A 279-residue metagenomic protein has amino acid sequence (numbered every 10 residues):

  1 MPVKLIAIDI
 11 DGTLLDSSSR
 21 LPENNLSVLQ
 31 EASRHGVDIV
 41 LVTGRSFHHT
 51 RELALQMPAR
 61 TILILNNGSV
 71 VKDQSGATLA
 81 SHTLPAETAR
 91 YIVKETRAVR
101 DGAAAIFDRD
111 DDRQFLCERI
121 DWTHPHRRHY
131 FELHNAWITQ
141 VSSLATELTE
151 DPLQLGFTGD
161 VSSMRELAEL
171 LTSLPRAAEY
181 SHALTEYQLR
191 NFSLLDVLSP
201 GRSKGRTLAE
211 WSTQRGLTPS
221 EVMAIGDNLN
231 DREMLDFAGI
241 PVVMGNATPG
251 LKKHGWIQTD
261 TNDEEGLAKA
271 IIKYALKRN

Functional and structural regions predicted by a protein language model:
M1-L5, L21-P22, L194-N279: Mg2+-dependent phosphoryl-transfer enzymes with acidic/Ser/Thr/Gly-rich catalytic loops
R20-R128: Active-site phosphate-binding/coordination module
N25, T50-A54, L167, L171 (+2 more regions): Hydrophobic packing residues within well-ordered alpha-helices of enzyme cores
A32, T43, N67, L155 (+3 more regions): Residue-level signal for inorganic ion chemistry
G36-V40, A59-T61, L153-Q154, S220-E221 (+2 more regions): Short active-site oxyanion
M57-A59, N67, R176-A178, F237-A238 (+1 more regions): Short, structured coil segments at secondary-structure junctions
D111-I225: Conserved acidic, metal-coordinating active-site core of Asp-based, Mg2+-dependent phosphoryl-transfer enzymes
